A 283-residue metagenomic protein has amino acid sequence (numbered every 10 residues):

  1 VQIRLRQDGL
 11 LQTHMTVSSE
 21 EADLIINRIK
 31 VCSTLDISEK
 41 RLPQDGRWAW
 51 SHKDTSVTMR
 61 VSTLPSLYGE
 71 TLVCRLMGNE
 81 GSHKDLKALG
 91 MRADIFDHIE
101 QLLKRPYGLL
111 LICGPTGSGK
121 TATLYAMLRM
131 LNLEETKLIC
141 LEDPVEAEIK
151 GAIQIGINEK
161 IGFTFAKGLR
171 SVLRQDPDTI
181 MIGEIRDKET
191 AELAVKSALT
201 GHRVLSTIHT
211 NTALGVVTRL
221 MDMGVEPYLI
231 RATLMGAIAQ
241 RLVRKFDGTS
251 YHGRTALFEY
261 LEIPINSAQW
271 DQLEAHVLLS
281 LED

Functional and structural regions predicted by a protein language model:
V1-D283: Short, flexible helix-loop junctions that flank or precede catalytic/ligand sites
